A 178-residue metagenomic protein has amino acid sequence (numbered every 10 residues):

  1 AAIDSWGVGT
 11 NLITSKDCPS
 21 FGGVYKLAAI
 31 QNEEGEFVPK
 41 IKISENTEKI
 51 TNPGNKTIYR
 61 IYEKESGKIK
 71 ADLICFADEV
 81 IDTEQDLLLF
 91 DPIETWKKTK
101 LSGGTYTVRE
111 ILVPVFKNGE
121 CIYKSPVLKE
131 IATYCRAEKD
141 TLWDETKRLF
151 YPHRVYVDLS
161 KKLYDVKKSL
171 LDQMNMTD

Functional and structural regions predicted by a protein language model:
A2-D178: Gly/Ser/Thr/Ala-enriched C-terminal appendages of enzymes
